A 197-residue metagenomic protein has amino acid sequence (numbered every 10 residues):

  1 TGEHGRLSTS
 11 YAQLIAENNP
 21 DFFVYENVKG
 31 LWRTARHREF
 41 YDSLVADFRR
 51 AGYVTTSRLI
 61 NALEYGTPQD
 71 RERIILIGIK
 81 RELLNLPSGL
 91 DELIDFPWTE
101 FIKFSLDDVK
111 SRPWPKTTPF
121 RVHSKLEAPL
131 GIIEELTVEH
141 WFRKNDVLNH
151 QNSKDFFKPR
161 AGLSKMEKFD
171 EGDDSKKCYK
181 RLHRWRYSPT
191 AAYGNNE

Functional and structural regions predicted by a protein language model:
T1-L7, W98, L106-W114, K168-E171 (+1 more regions): Short intrinsically disordered, low-complexity coil segments enriched in acidic
E3-I79: Conserved Class I SAM-dependent methyltransferase catalytic core
T9, R38-D42, F120, L136 (+1 more regions): A structural signal for well-ordered alpha-helical segments within the folded catalytic domains of diverse enzymes
E17-F22, V122-E139, A161: Short N-terminal helix-initiation segments at or just after the protein's N-terminus
L31, E82-L84, E197: Glycine-rich nucleotide phosphate-binding loop and flanking beta-alpha elements of Rossmann-like dinucleotide-binding
L59, I75, R121, P189-A191: Generic structural signal for residues positioned in beta-strands
T67-E134: Flexible, glycine-/basic-rich loop-and-beta segments that form/coincide with the SAM-dependent methyltransferase
G131-E197: C-terminal target-recognition/interaction regions appended to catalytic cores
